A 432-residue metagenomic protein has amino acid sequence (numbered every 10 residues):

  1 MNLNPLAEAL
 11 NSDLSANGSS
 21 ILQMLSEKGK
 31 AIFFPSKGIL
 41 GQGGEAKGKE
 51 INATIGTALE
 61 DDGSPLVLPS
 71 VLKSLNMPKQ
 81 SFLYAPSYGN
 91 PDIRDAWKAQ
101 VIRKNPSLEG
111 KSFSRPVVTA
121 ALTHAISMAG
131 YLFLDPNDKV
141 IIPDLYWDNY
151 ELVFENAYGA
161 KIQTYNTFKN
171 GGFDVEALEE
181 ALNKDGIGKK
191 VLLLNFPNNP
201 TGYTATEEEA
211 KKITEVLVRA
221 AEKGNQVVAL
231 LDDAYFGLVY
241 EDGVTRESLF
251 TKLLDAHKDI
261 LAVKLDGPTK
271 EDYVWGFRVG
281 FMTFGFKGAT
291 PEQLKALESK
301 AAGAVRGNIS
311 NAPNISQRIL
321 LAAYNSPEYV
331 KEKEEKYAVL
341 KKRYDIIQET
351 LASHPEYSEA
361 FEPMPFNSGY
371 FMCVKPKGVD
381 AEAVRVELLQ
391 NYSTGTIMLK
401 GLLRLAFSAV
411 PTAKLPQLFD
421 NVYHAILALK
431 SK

Functional and structural regions predicted by a protein language model:
N2-E8, S26-A120, K432: N-terminal small-domain helix-loop-helix segment of the aminotransferase-like
L3-G18, L254-A338: Conserved core segment of the aminotransferase class I/II
E50-N52, P86, L265, F361-N367 (+1 more regions): Short beta-strand
I51-A53, V117, I141, Q163 (+3 more regions): Hydrophobic/aromatic beta-strand patches that form the interior of the parallel beta-sheet core in alpha/beta enzyme
G56-D61, T123, W147-D148, P197-P200 (+8 more regions): Short, solvent-exposed loop/turn segments at secondary-structure junctions
M77-A229, F236-H257, A413, D420-Y423: Conserved core of the PLP fold type I
P91, N183, K258, A383-K432: PLP-dependent enzyme catalytic core of the Aspartate aminotransferase-like
K333-Q348, E359-K375, G401: Conserved glycine-rich beta-strand-loop-beta hairpin in the small C-terminal domain of fold type I
